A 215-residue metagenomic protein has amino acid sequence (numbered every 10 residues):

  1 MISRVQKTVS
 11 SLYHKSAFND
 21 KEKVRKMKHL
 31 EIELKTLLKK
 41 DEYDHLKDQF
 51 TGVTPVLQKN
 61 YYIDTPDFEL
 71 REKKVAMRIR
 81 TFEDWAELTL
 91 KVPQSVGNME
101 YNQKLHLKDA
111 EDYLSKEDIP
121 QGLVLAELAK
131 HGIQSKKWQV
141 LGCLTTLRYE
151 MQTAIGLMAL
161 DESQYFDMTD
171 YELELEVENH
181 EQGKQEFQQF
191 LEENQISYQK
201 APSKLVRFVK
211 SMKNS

Functional and structural regions predicted by a protein language model:
K7-T8: Polybasic, lysine-rich low-complexity intrinsically disordered segments
Y13-S215: Phosphate-end processing signature that detects enzymes handling 5′-triphosphorylated RNA and polyphosphate
